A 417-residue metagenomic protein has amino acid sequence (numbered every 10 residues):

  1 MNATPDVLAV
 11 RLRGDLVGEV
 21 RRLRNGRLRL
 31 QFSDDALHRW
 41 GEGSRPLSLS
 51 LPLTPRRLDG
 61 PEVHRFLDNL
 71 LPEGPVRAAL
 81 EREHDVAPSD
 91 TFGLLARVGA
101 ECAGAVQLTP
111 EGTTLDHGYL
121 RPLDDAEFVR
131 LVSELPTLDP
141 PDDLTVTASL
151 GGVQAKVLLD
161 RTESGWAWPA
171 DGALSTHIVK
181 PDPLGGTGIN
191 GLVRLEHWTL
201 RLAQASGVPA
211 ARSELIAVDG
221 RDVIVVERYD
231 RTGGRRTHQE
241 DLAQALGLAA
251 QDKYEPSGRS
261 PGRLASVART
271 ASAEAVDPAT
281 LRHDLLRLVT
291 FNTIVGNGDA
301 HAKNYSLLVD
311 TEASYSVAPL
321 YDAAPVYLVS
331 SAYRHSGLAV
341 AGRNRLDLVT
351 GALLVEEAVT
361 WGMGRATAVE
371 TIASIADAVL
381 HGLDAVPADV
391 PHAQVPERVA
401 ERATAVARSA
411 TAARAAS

Functional and structural regions predicted by a protein language model:
M1-A302, S306-S417: Phosphate/dinucleotide-binding and metal-coordinating scaffold of catalytic cores in nucleotide-dependent enzymes
